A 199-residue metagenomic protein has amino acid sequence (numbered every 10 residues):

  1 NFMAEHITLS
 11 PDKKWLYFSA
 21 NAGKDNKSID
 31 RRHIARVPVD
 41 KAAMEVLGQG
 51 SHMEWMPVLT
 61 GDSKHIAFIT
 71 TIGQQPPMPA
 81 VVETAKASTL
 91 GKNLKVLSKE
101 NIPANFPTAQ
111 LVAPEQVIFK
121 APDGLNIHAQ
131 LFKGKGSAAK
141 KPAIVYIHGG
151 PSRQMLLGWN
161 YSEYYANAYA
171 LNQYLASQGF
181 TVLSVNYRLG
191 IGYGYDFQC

Functional and structural regions predicted by a protein language model:
N1, L47-S51: Surface loop/turn motifs at the tips and blade-to-blade linkers of beta-strand repeat domains
A4-T8, E54-V58: Repeated scaffold domains used in trafficking and secretory/extracellular systems, primarily beta-propellers
L9-D12, S19: Loop/turn-rich, solvent-exposed surfaces of beta-rich toroidal or solenoidal domains
K13, G48, W55-C199: Serine-hydrolase catalytic core recognition
S19-D30, R153, L157-N160: Short, conserved, GDST-rich strand-edge loop motifs in beta-rich repeat architectures
D25-R32, I72-P76: Short, solvent-exposed loop/turn segments at conserved positions within beta-propeller repeat blades
P38-A42, T84-A87: Short loop/turn segments that connect beta-strands within beta-propeller blades
